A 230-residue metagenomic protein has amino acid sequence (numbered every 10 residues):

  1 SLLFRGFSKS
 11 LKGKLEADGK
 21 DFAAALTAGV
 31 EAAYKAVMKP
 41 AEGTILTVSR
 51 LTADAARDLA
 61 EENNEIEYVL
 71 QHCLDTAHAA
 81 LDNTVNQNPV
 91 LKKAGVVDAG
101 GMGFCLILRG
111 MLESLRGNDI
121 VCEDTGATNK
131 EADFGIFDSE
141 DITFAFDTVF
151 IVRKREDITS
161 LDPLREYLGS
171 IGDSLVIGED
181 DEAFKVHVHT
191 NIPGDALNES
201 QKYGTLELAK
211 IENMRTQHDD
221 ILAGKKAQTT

Functional and structural regions predicted by a protein language model:
S1-T230: N-terminal loops that bind phosphate or other acidic moieties and the adjacent beta-alpha structural core
